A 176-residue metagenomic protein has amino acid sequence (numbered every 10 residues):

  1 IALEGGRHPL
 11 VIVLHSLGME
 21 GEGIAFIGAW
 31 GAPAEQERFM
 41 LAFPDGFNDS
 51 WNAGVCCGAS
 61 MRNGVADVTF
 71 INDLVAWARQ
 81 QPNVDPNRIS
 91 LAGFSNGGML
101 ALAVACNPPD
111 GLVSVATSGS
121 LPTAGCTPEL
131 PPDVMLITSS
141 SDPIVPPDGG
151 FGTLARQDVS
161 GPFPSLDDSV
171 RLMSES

Functional and structural regions predicted by a protein language model:
I1-S90, L100-A103, N107: Serine-hydrolase catalytic machinery in alpha/beta-hydrolase-like enzymes
L17, G46, S140-P143, P147-F151: Acidic beta-to-alpha connecting loop that harbors the catalytic carboxylate
A25-F26, E129, D148-G150: Short amphipathic alpha-helical segments
I27-A32, P108, V134, F151-R156: Glycine-rich, phosphate-binding/catalytic loops in enzymes
A59-V65, R156-P164: A short acidic, glycine-rich active-site loop that binds or catalyzes chemistry on phosphate/adenosine moieties
R79-D133, P143: Primarily recognizes the serine-hydrolase "nucleophile elbow" in alpha/beta-hydrolase and SGNH/GDSL folds
L136-T138: Short beta-strand/loop motif that positions the catalytic acidic residue of the alpha/beta-hydrolase fold
S160-S176: Acidic, glycine-rich loop-and-strand cores that form catalytic or ligand-binding grooves in diverse globular domains
